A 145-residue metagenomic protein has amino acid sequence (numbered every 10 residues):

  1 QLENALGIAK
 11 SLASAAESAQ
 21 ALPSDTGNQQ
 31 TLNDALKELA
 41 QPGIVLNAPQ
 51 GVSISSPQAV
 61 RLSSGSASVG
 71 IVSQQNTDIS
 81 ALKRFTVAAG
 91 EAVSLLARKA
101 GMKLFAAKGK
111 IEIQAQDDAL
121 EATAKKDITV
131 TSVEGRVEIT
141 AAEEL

Functional and structural regions predicted by a protein language model:
Q1-L145: Amphipathic alpha-helical and helix-coil boundary elements used as assembly and membrane-proximal scaffolds
